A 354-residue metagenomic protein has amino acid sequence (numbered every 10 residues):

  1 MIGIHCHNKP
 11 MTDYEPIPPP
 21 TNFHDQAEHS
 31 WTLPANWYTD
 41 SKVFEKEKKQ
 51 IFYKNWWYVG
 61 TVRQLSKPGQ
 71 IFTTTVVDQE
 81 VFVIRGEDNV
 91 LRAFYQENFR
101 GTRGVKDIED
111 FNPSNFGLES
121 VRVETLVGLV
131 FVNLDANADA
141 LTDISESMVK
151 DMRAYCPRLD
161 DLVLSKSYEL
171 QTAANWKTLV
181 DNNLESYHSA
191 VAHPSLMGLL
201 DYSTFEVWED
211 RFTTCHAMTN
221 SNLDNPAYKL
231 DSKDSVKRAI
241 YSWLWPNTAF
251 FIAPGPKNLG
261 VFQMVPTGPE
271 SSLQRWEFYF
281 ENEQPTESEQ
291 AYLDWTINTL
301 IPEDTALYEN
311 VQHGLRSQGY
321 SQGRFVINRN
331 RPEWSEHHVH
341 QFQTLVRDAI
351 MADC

Functional and structural regions predicted by a protein language model:
G3-H5, Q64-A136, T142-K150: Rieske [2Fe-2S] iron-sulfur-binding domain
C6-P10, I84-V90, V121-T125, L129-C354: C-terminal catalytic domain of Rieske-type non-heme iron oxygenases
C6-Y95, R122-V123: N-terminal pre-ligand scaffold of iron-sulfur
E15-F23, T102, V149-M152, S235-V236: Short, flexible segments with low predicted structural confidence
P16-P20, P34, T61, F116 (+4 more regions): Alpha-helix initiation/capping motif
H29, L33, D107, A192 (+1 more regions): Glycine-rich, flexible loop/turn motifs
P34-N36, T61, N112, A140 (+2 more regions): Short, solvent-exposed coil/turn linker segments
Y53-S66, G101-D107, W243-N247: Short Pro/Gly-enriched beta-strand edge/turn motifs at strand-loop
